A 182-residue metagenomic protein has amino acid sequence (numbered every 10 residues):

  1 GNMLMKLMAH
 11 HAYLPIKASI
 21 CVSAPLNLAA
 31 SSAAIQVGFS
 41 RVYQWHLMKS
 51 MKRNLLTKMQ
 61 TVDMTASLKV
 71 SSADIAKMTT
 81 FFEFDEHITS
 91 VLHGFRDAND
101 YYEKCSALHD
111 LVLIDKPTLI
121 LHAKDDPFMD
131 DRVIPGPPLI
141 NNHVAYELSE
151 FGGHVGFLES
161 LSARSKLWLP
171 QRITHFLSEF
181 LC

Functional and structural regions predicted by a protein language model:
G1-L92: Alpha/beta-hydrolase-fold enzymes
L14, L111-I114, P137-N142: Short, conserved loop/helix-junction motifs that constitute active-site signature segments in enzyme catalytic cores
I20-V22, L119-L121, E147: Hydrophobic/aromatic beta-strand patches that form the interior of the parallel beta-sheet core in alpha/beta enzyme
H87-D110, K116: Active-site nucleophile elbow and catalytic-triad environment of alpha/beta-hydrolase enzymes
L108, K124-D126, F151-G153: Acidic beta-to-alpha connecting loop that harbors the catalytic carboxylate
I114, I120-H122, D126: Short beta-strand/loop motif that positions the catalytic acidic residue of the alpha/beta-hydrolase fold
K124-A145: Conserved loop-alpha-helix segment in the C-terminal half of the alpha/beta-hydrolase fold that carries the catalytic
E150-C182: Catalytic active-site module of serine/aspartate enzymes centered on a nucleophile-bearing elbow/loop
